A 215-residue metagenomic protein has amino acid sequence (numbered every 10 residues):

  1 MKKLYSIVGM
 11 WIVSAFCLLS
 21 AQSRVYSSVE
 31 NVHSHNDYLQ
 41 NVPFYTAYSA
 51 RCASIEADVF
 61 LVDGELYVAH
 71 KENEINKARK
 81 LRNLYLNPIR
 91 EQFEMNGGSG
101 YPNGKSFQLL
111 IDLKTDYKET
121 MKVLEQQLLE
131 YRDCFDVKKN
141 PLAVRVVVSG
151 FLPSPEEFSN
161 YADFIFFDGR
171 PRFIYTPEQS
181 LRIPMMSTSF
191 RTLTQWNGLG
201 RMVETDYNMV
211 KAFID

Functional and structural regions predicted by a protein language model:
M1-S27: Bacterial Sec-dependent N-terminal signal peptides
A21-D215: Phosphate-group recognition and catalysis centered on beta-loop-alpha active-site segments
